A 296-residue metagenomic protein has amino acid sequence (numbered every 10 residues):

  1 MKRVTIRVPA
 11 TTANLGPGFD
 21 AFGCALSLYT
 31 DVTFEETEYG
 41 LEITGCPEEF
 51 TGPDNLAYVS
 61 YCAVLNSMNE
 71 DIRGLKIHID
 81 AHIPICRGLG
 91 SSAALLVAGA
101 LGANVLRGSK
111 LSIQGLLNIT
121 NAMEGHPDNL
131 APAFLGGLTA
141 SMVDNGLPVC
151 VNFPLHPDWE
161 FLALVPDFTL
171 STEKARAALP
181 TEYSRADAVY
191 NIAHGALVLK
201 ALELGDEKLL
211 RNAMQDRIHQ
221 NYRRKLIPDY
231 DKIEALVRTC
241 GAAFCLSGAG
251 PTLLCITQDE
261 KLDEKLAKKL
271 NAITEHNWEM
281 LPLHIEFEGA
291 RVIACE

Functional and structural regions predicted by a protein language model:
M1-R87, L101-V105, S109-L111, I285-E288 (+1 more regions): ATP-binding N-lobe of GHMP and related small-molecule kinases
R7-P9, A25, A133-G136, M142 (+3 more regions): Short beta-strand segments
T12-N14, G23-L26, N69-E70, G88 (+6 more regions): Solvent-exposed alpha-helices and their adjacent loops that cap or buttress functional pockets in soluble metabolic
E35, A133-D144, C255-Q258, I293-C295: Short beta-strand-to-turn element immediately C-terminal to the catalytic PLP-Schiff-base lysine in fold type I
N66, I72-V149: Gly/Ser-rich oxyanion-binding loop with an adjacent helix/lid that shapes the negatively charged ligand pocket
D158-C240: Acyltransferase
L202-E296: Glycine-rich, charge-dense phosphate/pyrophosphate-binding loop(s) and the adjacent flexible "lid"/catalytic subdomain
